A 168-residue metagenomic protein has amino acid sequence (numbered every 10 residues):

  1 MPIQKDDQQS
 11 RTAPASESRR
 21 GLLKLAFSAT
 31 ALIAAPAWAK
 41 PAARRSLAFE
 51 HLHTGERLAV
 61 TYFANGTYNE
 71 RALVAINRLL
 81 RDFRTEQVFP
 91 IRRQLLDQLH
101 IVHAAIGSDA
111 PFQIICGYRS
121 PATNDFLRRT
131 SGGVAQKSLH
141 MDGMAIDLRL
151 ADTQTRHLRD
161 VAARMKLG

Functional and structural regions predicted by a protein language model:
M1-E17: N-terminal secretory signal peptides
Q4, R45-E50, G133-G168: Catalytic cores and adjacent binding grooves of peptidoglycan-active enzymes
S18-A31: N-terminal export leaders
I33-V60: C-terminal segment of N-terminal export signals and the immediately downstream linker at the start of the mature
N65-Q113: Active-site acidic/histidine clusters and adjacent loop/turn architecture that either coordinate catalytic ions
L96-H100, N124, T155, R159: Extracytoplasmic/secreted envelope proteins and their assembly/folding machinery, especially bacterial periplasmic
P111-D125: Acidic helix-start/capping segments at beta-turn-to-alpha-helix junctions
P121-Q136: Charged, often glycine-rich, active-site loop that binds/positions anionic groups
